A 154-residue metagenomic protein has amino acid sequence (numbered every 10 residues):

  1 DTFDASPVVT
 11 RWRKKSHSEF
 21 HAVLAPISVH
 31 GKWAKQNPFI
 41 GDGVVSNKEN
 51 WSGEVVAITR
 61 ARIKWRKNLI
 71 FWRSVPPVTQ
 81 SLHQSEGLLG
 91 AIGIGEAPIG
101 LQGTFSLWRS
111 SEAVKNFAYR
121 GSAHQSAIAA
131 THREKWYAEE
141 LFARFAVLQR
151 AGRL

Functional and structural regions predicted by a protein language model:
D1-T2, W108: Signature tryptophan residues that serve as conserved aromatic anchors
T2-A5, R13-L101, A113-R120, E140-L154: Short S/T/G/P-rich N-terminal loop/turn motif that feeds into the first structured element of a domain
G103-L107: A short beta-strand motif that forms the metal-chelation/ATP-contact edge of phosphoryl-transfer active sites
N116-F117, G121-E139: Extended hydrophobic/aromatic segments used for targeting, binding, or gating
